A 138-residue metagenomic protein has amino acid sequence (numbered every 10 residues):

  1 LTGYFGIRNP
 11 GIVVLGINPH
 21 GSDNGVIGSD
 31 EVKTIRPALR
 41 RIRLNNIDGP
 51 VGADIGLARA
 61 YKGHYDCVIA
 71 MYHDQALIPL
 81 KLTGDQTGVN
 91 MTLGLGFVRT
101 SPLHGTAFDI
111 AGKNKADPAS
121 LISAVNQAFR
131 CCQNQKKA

Functional and structural regions predicted by a protein language model:
L1-P50: Glycine-rich phosphate/diphosphate-binding loop of Rossmann-like nucleotide-binding domains
A38-A138: Glycine-rich phosphate/nucleotide-binding loop
